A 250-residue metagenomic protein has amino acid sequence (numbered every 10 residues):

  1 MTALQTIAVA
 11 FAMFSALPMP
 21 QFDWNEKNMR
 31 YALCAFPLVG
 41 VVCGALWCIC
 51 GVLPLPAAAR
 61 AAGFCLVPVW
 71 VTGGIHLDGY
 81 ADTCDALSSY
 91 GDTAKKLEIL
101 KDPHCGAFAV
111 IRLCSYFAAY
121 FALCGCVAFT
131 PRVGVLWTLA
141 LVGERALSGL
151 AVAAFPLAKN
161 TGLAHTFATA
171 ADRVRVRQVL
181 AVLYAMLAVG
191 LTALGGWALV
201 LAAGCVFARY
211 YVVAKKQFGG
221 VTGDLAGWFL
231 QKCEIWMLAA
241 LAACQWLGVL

Functional and structural regions predicted by a protein language model:
M1-W24: Membrane-proximal soluble regions of multi-pass membrane proteins
V9-A12, E26-G51, H165-T169: N-terminal beta-alpha supersecondary unit
P18-W24, I75, K95, G149-K159 (+1 more regions): C-terminal ends of transmembrane helices
M29-L46, A86-R132, L136-W137, R175-G190 (+2 more regions): Multi-pass membrane catalytic core of lipid/isoprenoid biosynthesis enzymes
C34-C84, V135-L139, G196-K216: Membrane-embedded alpha-helical segments that form the functional core of polytopic membrane enzymes, especially those
V67-C105, V213-C233: Acidic (Asp/Glu-rich) catalytic motifs at the cytosolic membrane interface
A146-L180, F218-T222: Solvent-exposed interhelical
A185-Q231: Terminal transmembrane helical module of multi-pass membrane proteins
